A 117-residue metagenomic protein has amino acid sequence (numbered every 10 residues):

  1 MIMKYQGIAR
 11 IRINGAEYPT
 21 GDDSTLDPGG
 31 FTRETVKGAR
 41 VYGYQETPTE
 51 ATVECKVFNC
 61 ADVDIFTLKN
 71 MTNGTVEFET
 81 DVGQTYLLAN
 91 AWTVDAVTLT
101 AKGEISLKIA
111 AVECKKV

Functional and structural regions predicted by a protein language model:
M1-K56, V82-K102: Solvent-exposed edge beta-strands and adjacent loop segments that serve as assembly or binding interfaces
V53, G74-V76, I105-L107: Hydrophobic residues positioned within well-ordered beta-strands of beta-sheet architectures
V57-N59, A111: Short beta-strand-to-loop capping motifs
A61-I65, K116: Short beta-strands and strand-coil junctions in structured, solvent-facing domains, enriched
D64-L87: Short, acidic/charged, Gly/Pro-enriched secondary-structure junctions
A96-V117: Short, charged interaction patches at domain edges and termini
